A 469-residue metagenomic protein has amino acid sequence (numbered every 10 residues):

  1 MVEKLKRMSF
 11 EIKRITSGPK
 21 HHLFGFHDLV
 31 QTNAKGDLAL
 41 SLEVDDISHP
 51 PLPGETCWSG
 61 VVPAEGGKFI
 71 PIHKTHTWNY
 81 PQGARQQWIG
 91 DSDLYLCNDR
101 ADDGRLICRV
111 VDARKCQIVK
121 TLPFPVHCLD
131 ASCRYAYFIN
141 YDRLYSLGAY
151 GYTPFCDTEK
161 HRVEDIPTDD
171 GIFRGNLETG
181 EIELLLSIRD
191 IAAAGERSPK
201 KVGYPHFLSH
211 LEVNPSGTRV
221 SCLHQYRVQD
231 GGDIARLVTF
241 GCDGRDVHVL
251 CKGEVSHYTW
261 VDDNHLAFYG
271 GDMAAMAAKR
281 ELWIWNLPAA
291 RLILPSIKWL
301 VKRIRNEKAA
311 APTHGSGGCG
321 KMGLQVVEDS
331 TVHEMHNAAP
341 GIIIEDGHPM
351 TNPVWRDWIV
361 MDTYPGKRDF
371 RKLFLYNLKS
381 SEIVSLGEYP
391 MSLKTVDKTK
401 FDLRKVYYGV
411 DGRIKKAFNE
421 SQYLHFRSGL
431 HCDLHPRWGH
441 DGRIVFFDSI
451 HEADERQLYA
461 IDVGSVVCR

Functional and structural regions predicted by a protein language model:
K13-H22, I72-N79, I182-G203, M335-I342 (+1 more regions): Surface-exposed loop and turn segments in beta-propeller and other repeat-based domains that flank or scaffold
R14-C57, L211, A453-D454: Beta-strand-rich domains and repeat architectures in extracellular enzymes and scaffolds, especially beta-propellers
F24-D28, D46, L52-A101, L106-I107 (+1 more regions): Blade-loop segments of beta-propeller domains
L29-A39, W78, Q82-A101, H127-Y135 (+6 more regions): Blade-terminus and WD-like Trp-Asp/Gly-His loop motifs, strongest in beta-propeller folds
L42-T56, R100, I139-D169, C222-I234 (+3 more regions): Short, conserved, GDST-rich strand-edge loop motifs in beta-rich repeat architectures
T77-G90, C97-G171, L184-K200: Asp-box/WD-like beta-propeller blade repeats and closely related beta-sheet repeat scaffolds
N306, T313-G323, A339-G412: Loop/turn-rich, solvent-exposed surfaces of beta-rich toroidal or solenoidal domains
S428-R469: Blade-level signature of beta-propeller repeat domains, shared across WD40, Kelch, NHL, RCC1 and BNR/Asp-box propellers
